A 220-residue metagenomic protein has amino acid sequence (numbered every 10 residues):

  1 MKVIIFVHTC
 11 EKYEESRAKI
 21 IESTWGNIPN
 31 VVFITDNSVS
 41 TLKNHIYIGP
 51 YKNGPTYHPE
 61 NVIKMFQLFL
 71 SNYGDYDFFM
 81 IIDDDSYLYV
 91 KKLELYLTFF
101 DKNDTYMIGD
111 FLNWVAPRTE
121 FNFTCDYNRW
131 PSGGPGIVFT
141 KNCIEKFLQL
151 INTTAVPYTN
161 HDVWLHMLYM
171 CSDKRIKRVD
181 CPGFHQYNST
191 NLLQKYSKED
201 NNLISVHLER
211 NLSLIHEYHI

Functional and structural regions predicted by a protein language model:
M1, G26, T41, Y73 (+4 more regions): Extracellular/periplasmic catalytic domains that process cell-envelope and extracellular macromolecules
M1-F78, I82, L88-K92, T98-F99: N-terminal anchoring/stem segment of glycosyltransferases
I5, K195-I220: C-terminal helix/juxtamembrane-tail motif
E11-E15, E22, E60, E94 (+6 more regions): Glutamate identity and glutamate-enriched acidic tracts
I28-P29, F33-S38, F111, P182-V206: Cytochrome P450 substrate-recognition site 1
V31-F33, H45-I48, M107, I176-V179 (+1 more regions): Conserved beta-strand scaffold positions in the cores of enzyme catalytic domains, especially in NTP/NDP-utilizing
N53-P55, P59, F78, I82 (+2 more regions): Conserved catalytic core of nucleotide-sugar-dependent glycosyltransferases
